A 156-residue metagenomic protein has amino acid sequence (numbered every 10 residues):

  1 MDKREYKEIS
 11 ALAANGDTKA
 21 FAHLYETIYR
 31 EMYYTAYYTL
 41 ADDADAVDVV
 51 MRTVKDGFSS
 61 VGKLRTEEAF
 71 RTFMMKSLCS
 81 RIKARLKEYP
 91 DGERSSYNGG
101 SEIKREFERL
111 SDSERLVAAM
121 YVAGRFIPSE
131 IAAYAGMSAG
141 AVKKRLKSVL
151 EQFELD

Functional and structural regions predicted by a protein language model:
R4, S10-Y34, R115: A short, charge-rich alpha-helical start-of-domain segment used by transcription regulators
E8-L12, E102-L110: Short amphipathic alpha-helical boundary/capping segments
T27-Y29, Y38-T39, R109, A119-F126 (+1 more regions): Short helix-capping/turn signature of helix-turn-helix
Y29, Y33, V54, S111 (+2 more regions): C-terminal flanking helix
Y29, Y34-Y37, V47-S60, E67-E88: Σ70-family region 2.3-2.4 aromatic/basic alpha-helix that recognizes the −10 promoter and nucleates DNA melting
I103, L116-A118: Short alpha-helical "packing" element that flanks the helix-turn-helix/winged-helix DNA-binding module
A123, P128-D156: DNA-recognition helix of helix-turn-helix
